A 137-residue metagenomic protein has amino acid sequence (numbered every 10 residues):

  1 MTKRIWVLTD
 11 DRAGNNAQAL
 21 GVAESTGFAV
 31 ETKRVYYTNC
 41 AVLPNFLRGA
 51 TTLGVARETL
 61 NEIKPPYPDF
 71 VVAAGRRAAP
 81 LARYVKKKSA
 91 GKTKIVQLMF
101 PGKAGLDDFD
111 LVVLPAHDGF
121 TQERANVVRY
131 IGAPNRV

Functional and structural regions predicted by a protein language model:
M1, N61-D69, K88-A90, A104-D108: Flexible, charged surface loops at secondary-structure boundaries
M1-N61, P66: N-terminal pre-catalytic "stem/leader" segment of glycosyltransferase-like enzymes
R4, D69-F70, K94, L111: Structural motif
A19, P80-K94: Glycosyltransferases and closely related glycan-assembly transferases that use nucleotide-activated donors
K64-G75, Q97: Short N-terminal targeting/anchoring amphipathic segment
R77-A78, G119: Alpha-helix capping/helix-boundary segments
K92-G102: Short, acidic/small-residue loops that bind anionic groups at enzyme active sites
L106-V137: A nucleotide-sugar donor-handling region in carbohydrate enzymes
